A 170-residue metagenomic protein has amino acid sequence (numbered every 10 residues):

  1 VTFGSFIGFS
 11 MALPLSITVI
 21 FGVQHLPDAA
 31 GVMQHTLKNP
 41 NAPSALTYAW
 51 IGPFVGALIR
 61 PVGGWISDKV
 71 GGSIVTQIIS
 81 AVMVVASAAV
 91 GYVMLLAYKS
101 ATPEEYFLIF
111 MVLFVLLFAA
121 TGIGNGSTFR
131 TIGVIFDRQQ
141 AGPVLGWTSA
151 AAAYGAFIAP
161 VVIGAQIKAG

Functional and structural regions predicted by a protein language model:
V1-A57, A159: Extracytoplasmic gate region of multi-pass secondary transporters
I17-T18, I66-S67, V162-G170: Interfacial helix-cap and linker-helix signal at transmembrane-aqueous boundaries of multi-pass secondary transporters
T47-F54, A81, G146-Y154: Transmembrane alpha-helical cores of Major Facilitator Superfamily
I59-G72, I167: Helix-to-loop junctions at the C-terminal end of transmembrane segments in multipass secondary transporters
K69-G71, F136-Q139, A169-G170: Membrane-helix interface residues
S73-S127: C-terminal transmembrane helical hairpin of 12-TM major facilitator-type secondary transporters
I123-D137: Intracellular juxtamembrane helix-capping segments at the cytosolic ends of symmetry-related transmembrane helices
R138-K168: A late C-terminal transmembrane helix in Major Facilitator Superfamily
